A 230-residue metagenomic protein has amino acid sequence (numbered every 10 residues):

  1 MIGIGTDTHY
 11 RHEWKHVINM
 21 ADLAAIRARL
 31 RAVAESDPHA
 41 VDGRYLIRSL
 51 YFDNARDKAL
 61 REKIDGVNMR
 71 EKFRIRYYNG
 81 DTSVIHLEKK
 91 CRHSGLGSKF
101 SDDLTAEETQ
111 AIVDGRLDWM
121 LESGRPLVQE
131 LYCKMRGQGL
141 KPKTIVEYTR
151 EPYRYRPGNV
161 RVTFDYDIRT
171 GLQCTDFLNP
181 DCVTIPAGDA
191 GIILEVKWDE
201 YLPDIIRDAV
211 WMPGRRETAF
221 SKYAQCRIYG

Functional and structural regions predicted by a protein language model:
M1-G230: Phosphate-end processing signature that detects enzymes handling 5′-triphosphorylated RNA and polyphosphate
